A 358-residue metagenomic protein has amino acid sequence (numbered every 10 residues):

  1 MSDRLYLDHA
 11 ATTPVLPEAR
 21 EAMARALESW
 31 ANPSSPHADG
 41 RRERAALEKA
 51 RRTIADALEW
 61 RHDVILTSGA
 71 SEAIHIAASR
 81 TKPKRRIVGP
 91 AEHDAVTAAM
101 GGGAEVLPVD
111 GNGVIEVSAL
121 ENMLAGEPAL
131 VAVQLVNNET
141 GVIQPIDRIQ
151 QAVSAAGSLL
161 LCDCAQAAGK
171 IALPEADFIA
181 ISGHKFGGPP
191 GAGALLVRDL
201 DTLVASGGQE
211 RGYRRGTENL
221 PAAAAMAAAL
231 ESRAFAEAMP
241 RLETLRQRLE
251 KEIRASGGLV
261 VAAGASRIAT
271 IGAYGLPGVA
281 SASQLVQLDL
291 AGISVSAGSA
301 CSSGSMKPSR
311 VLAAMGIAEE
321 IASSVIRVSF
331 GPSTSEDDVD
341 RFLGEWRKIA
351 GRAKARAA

Functional and structural regions predicted by a protein language model:
M1-A358: Pyridoxal 5′-phosphate
